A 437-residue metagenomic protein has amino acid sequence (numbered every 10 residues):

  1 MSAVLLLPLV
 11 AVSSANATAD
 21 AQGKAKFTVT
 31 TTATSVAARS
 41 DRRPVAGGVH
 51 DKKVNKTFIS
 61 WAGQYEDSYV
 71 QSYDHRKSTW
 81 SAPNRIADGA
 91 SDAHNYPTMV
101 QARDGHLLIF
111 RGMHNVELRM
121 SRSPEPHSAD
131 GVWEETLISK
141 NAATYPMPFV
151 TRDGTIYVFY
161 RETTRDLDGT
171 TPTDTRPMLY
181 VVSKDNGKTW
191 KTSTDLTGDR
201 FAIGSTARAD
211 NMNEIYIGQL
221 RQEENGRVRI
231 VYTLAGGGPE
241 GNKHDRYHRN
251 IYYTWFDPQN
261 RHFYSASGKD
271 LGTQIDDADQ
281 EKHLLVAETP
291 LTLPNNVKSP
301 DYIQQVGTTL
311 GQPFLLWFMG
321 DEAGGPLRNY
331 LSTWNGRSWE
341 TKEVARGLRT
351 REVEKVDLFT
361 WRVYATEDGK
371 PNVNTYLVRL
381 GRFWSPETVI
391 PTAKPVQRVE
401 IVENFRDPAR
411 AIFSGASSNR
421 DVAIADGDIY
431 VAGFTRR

Functional and structural regions predicted by a protein language model:
M1-A19: Secretory targeting and sorting signals
D20-R437: Extracellular, repeat-based ectodomains that mediate carbohydrate processing or recognition
